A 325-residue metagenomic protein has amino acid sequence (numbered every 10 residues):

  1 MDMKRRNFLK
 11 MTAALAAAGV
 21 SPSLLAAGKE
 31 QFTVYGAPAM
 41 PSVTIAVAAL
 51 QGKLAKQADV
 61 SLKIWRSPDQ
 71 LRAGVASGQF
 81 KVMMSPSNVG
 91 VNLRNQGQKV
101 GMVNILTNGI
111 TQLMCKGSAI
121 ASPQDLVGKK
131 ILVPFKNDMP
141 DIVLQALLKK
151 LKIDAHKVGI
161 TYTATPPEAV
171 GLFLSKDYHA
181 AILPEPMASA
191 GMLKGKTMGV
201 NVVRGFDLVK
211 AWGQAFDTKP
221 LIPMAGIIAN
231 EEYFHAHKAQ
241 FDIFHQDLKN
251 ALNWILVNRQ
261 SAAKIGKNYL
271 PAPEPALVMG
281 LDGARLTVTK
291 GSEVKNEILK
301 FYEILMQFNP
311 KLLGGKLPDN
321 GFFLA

Functional and structural regions predicted by a protein language model:
M1-M3: Secretory targeting signals
N7-A26: N-terminal export signals
A27-H156, I160-T161, H179, E185 (+1 more regions): Short, glycine-/small- and polar/acidic-enriched structural segments that line small-molecule recognition paths
P38, I64, P68, N137-D141 (+8 more regions): Solvent-exposed, acidic/flexible segments
K53-Q57, K210-D217, T287-K295: Short, solvent-exposed loop/beta-turn-alpha elements that line the ligand-binding surface or hinge of extracytoplasmic
S87-V89, E168-I265: Pocket-lining segment of extracytoplasmic ligand-binding domains
F234-F308: Secondary-structure end/capping motifs
L299, E303-A325: Conserved C-terminal helix/tail region of periplasmic/extracytoplasmic solute-binding proteins
